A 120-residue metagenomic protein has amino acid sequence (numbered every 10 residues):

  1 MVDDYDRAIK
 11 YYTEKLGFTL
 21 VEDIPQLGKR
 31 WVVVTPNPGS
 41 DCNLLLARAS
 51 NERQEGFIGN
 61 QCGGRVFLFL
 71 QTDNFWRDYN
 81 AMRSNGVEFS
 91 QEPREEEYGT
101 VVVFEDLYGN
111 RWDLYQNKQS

Functional and structural regions predicted by a protein language model:
M1-Y5, L27: Conserved beta-strand-loop-alpha-helix junction that forms the acyl-donor binding cleft
D4, D106-G109: Conserved phosphate-binding and hydrolysis motifs of nucleotide-dependent enzymes
D4-Y5, D73-W76: Helix N-cap motif at beta-to-alpha junctions
A8-T13, M82, G109: Conserved active-site tyrosine of GNAT-family acetyltransferases
T19-Q71, Y79-L107, Y115-S120: Vicinal oxygen chelate
